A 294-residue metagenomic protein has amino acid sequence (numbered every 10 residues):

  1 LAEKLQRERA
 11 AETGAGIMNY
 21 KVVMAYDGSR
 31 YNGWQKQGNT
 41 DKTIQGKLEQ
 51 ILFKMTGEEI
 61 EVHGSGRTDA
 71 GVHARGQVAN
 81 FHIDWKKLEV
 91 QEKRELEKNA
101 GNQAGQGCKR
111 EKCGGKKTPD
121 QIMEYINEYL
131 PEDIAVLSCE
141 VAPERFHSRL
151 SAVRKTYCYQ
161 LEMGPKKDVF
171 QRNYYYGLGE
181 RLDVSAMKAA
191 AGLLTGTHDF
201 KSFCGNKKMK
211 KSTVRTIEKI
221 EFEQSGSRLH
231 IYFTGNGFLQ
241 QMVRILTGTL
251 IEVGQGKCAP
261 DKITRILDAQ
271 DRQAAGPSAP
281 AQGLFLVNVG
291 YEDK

Functional and structural regions predicted by a protein language model:
L1-I17: N-terminal amphipathic/basic-hydrophobic helices that include classical n-h-c signal peptides and signal-anchor
G14-K294: Structured-RNA-binding interfaces characteristic of tRNA pseudouridine synthases
